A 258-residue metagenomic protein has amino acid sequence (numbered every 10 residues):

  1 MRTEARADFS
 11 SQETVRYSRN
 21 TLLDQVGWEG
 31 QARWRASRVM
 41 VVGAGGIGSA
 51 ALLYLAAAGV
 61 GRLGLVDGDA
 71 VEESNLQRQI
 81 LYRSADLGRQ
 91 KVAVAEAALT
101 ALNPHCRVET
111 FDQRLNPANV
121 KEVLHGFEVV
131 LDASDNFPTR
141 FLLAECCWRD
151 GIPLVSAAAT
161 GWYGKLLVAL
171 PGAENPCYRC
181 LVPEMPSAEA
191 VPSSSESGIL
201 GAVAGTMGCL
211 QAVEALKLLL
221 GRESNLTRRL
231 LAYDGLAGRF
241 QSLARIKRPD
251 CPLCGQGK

Functional and structural regions predicted by a protein language model:
M1-K258: Adenine nucleotide-associated cytosolic modules
